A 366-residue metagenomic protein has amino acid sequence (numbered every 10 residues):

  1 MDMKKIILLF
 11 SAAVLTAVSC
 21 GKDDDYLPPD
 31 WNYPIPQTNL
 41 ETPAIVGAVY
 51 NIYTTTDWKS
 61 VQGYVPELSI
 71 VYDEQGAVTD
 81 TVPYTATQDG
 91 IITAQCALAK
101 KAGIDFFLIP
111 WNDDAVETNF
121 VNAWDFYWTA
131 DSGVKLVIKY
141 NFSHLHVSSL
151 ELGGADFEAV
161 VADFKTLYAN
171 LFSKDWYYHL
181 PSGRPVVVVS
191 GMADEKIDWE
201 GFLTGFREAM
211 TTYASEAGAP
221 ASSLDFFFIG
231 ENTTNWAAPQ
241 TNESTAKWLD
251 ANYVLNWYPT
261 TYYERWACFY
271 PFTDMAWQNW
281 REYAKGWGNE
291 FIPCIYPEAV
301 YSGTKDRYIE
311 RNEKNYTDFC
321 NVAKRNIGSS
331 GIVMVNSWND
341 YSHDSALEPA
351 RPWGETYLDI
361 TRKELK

Functional and structural regions predicted by a protein language model:
M1-I7: Bacterial N-terminal signal peptides that target proteins for export
M3, A13, A17-T38: Bacterial Sec-dependent N-terminal signal peptides
L8-A12: Sec-dependent N-terminal signal peptides
Y26-K366: Glycan-processing catalytic domains of CAZymes
